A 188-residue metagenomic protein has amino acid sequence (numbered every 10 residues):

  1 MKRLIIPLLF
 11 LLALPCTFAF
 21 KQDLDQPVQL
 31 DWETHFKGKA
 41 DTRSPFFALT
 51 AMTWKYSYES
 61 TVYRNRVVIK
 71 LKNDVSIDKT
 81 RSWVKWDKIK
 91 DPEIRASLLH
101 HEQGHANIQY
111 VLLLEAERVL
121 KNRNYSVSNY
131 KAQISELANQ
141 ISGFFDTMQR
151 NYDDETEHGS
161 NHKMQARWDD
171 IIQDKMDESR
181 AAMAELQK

Functional and structural regions predicted by a protein language model:
M1-L24: Bacterial Sec-dependent N-terminal signal peptides
L4-I6, N122, S128: Juxtamembrane helix-loop transition sites at the ends of transmembrane segments in multi-pass membrane proteins
P7-L8, Y110, R180: Intrinsically disordered, low-complexity segments enriched in polar/charged small residues
L14-C16, L98-L99, E136: Structured catalytic/translocation cores of nucleotide/phosphate-coupled proteins
Q22-L49, K55-N73, I77, W83-W86 (+1 more regions): Metalloprotease/metallohydrolase-associated module, dominated by Zn2+-dependent proteases
S76, T80-E117: Mid-length scaffold segments of soluble, non-membrane domains
I89-R95, A116-R118, N122-S126, K163 (+1 more regions): Generic alpha-helical propensity signal that fires on short helical segments and nearby coil/disordered stretches
E102-Q103, N107, A116, L120 (+4 more regions): Sec/Tat-exported extracytoplasmic proteins
